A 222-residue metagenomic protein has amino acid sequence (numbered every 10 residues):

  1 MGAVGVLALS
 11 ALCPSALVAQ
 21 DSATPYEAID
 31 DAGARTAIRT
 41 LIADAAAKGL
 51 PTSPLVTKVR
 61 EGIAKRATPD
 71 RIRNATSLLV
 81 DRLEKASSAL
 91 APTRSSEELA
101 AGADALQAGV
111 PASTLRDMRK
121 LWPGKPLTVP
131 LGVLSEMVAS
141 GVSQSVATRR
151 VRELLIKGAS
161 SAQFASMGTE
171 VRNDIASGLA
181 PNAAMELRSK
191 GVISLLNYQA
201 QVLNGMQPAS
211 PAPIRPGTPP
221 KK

Functional and structural regions predicted by a protein language model:
G2-P14: Bacterial N-terminal signal peptides
V18-K222: General marker for long, soluble alpha-helical cores
